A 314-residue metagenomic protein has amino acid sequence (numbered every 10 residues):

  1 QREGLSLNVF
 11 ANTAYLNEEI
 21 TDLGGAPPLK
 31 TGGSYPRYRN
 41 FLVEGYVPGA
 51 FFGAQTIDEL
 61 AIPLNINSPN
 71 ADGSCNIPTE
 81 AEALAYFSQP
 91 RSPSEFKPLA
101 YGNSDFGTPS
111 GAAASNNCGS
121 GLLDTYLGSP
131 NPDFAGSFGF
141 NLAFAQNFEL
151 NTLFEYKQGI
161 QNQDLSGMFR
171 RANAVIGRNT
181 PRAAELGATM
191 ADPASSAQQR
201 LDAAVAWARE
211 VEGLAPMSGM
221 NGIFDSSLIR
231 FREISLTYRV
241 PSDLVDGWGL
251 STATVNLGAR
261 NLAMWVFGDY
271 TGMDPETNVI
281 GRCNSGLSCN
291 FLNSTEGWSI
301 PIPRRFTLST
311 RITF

Functional and structural regions predicted by a protein language model:
Q1, F10-N12, G139-N141, S235-R239 (+2 more regions): Outer-membrane beta-barrel architecture
R2-G128, R182, G187-R200, F267-D269: Conserved small-residue
L5, P132-G136, S227-R232, I302-F306: Residues that define the transmembrane beta-barrel architecture of outer-membrane proteins
L7-V9, F138, L150-T152, A253-L257 (+1 more regions): Transmembrane beta-strands of outer-membrane beta-barrel proteins
T13-E19, F154-I160, E233, V240 (+2 more regions): Transmembrane beta-strands of outer-membrane beta-barrel pores
K30-I62, D72-G73, N173-A174, R178 (+5 more regions): C-terminal beta-signal and terminal closure region of outer-membrane beta-barrel proteins
N147-L150, D243-L244: Repeated loop/turn-to-beta-strand initiation elements of outer-membrane beta-barrel proteins
K157-G249, A253-T254, A259-R260, G272: Extracytoplasmic gating/loop element in the C-terminal half of outer-membrane beta-barrel translocons and assembly
